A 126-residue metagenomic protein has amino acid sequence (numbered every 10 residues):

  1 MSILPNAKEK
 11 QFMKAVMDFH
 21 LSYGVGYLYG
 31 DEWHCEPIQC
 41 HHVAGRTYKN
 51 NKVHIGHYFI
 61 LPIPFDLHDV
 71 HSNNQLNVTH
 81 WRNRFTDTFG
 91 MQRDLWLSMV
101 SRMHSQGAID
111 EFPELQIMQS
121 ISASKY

Functional and structural regions predicted by a protein language model:
M1, Y48-K49: Residue-level detector of alpha-helix boundaries and kinks
M1-F12, M118-Y126: Arg/Lys-rich, low-complexity, intrinsically disordered N-terminal tails that contact nucleic acids
L4-A44: Short cysteine-rich loop/turn motifs with clustered Cys
Y23-V25, P62-L67: Local cysteine-cluster metal-coordination motifs and their immediate loop/turn environment, predominantly Fe-S cluster
L28-G30, R46, D66, S124: Compositionally biased, intrinsically disordered low-complexity segments
I38-R46, P64-H71: Histidine-centered catalytic micro-motifs
N50-L61, D69-Y126: Polybasic, low-complexity binding patches
